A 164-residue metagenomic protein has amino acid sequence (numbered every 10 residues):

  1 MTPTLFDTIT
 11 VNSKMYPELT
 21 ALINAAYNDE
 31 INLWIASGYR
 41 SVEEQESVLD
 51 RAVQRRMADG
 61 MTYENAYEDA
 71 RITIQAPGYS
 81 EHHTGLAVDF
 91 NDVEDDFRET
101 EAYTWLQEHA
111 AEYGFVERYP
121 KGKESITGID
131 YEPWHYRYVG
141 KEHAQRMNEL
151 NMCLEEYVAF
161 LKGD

Functional and structural regions predicted by a protein language model:
M1-D164: Cell-envelope/glycan interface and biosynthesis
